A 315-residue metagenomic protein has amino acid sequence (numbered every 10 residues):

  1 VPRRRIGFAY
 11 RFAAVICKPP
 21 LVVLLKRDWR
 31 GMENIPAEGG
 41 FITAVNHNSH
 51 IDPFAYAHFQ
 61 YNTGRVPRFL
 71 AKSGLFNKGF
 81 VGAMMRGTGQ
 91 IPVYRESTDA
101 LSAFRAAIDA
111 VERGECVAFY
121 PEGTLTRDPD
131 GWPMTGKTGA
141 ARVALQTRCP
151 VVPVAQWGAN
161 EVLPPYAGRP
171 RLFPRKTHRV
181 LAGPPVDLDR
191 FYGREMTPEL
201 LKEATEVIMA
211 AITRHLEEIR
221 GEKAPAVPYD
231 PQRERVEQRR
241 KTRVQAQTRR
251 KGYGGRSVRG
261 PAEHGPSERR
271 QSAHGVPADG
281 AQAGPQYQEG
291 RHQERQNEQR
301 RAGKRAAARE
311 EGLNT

Functional and structural regions predicted by a protein language model:
I6-L25, G82, R86: Short hydrophobic helices that act as membrane-entry/anchoring signals
V22, P36-S97: Catalytic core of membrane glycerolipid acyltransferases/transacylases, capturing the structured, soluble-facing
V22-W29, A100-L101, V162-P164: Short gly/ser/thr-rich secondary-structure transition/capping motifs
F59, M84, D109, R142-Q146: Hydrophobic/aromatic ligand-binding patch that stacks against planar heteroaromatic rings of cofactors or nucleotides
I108-A140: Catalytic-site beta-strand/loop segments enriched in glycine and acidic/polar residues
D130-E199, E203, A226-S257: A cross-family acyltransferase "interaction/gating" segment
E268-T315: Long, low-complexity, intrinsically disordered segments
